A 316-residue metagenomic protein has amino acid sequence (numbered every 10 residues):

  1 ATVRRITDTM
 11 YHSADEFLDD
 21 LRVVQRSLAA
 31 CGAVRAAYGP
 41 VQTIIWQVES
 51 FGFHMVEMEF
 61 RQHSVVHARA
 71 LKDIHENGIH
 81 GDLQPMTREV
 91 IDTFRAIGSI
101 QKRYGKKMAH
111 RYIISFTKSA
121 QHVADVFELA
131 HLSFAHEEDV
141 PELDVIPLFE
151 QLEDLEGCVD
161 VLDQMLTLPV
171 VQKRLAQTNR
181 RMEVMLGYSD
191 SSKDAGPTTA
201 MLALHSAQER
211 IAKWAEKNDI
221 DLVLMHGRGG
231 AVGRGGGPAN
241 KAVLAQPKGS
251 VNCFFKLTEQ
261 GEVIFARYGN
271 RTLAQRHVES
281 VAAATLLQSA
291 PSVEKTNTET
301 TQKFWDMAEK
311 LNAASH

Functional and structural regions predicted by a protein language model:
A1-R103: Extended, charge-enriched "interface" segments that sit outside catalytic cores
T7, Q25-S27, Y112-I113, V145-L148 (+1 more regions): Short glycine-rich or small-residue beta-strand-to-loop segments that form or flank ligand, phosphate, metal/Fe-S
D19-V24, G78-H80, R103-R111, P141-I146 (+1 more regions): Glycine-rich, often proline-containing surface loops adjacent to acidic residues and nearby aromatics that form
A36-I44, E57-H63, K107-I114, E142 (+2 more regions): Short coil/turn segments at secondary-structure boundaries
F60-H63, A68, L83, F116 (+3 more regions): Aromatic-lined carbohydrate-binding surfaces of glycoside hydrolases
G81-V126, H136-E138, E142-I146: C-terminal amphipathic alpha-helical interaction region
F94-Q101, V123-A130, L162-L166, Q208-A212: Generic structural signal for well-ordered alpha-helices, preferentially at hydrophobic/aromatic core positions
S133-A314: Catalytic or ion-translocation cores adjacent to nucleophile or general acid/base/metal-coordination motifs in diverse
